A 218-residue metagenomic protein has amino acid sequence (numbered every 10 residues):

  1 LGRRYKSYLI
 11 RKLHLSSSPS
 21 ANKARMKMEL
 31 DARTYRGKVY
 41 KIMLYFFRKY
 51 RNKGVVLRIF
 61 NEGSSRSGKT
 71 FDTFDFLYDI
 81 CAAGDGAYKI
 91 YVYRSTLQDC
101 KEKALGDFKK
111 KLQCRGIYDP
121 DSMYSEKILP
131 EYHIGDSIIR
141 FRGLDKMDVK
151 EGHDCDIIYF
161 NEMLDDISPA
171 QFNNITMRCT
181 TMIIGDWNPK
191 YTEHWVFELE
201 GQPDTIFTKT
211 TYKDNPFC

Functional and structural regions predicted by a protein language model:
L1-C218: Short, flexible loop motifs at catalytic/binding sites
